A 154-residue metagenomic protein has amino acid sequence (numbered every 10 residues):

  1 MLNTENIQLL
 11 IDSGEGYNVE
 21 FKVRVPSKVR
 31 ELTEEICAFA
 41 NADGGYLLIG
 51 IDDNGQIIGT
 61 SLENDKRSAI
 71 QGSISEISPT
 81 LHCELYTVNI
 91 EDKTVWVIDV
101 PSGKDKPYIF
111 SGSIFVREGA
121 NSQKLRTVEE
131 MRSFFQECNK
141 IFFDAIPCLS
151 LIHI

Functional and structural regions predicted by a protein language model:
M1-I152: Conserved N-terminal catalytic/coupling substructures associated with nucleotide/phosphate chemistry
